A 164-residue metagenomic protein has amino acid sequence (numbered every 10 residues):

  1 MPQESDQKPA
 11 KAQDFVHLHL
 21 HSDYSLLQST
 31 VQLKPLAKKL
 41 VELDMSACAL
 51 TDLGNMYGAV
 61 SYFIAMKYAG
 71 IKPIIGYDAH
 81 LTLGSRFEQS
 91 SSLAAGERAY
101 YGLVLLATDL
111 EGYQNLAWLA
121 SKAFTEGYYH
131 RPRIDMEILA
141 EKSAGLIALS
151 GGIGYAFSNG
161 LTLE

Functional and structural regions predicted by a protein language model:
M1-E164: Phosphodiester-processing cores and adjacent nucleic acid-binding clamps
